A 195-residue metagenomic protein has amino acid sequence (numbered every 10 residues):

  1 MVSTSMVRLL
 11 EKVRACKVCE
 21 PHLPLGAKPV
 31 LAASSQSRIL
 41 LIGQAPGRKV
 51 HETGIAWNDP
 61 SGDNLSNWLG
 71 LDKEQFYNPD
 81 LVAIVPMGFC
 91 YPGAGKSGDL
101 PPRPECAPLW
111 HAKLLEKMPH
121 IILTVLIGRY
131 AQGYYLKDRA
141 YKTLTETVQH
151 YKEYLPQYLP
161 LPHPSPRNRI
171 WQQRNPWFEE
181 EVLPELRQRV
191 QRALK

Functional and structural regions predicted by a protein language model:
V2-H150, Y154-A193: A polyanion-binding, active-site-adjacent surface
